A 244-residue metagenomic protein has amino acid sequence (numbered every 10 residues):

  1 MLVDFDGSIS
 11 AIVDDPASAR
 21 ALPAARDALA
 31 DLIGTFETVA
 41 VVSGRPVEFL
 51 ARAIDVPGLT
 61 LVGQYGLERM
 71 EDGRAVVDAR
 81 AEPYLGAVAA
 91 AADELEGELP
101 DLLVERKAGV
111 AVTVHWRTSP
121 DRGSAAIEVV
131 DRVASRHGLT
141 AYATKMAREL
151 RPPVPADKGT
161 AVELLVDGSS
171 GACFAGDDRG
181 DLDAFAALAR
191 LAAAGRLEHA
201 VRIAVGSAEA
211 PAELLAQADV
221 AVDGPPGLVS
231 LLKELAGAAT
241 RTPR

Functional and structural regions predicted by a protein language model:
M1-D15, V41: Asp-based phosphoryl-transfer active-site loop
S8, V47, G180: Conserved Rossmann-like nucleotide-cofactor binding loop
P16-R20, V39-A40, E149-V154: Short, flexible loop segments at the rims of nucleotide/cofactor-binding pockets, characterized by
R20-K107: Active-site phosphate-binding/coordination module
L22, G159-R244: Mg2+-dependent phosphoryl-transfer enzymes with acidic/Ser/Thr/Gly-rich catalytic loops
T38-A40, T60, T140, G171 (+1 more regions): Proline-centered loop/turn at the N-terminus of a beta-strand
I54-P57, H137, E198, A216-A218: Short, structured coil segments at secondary-structure junctions
D101-E198: Conserved acidic, metal-coordinating active-site core of Asp-based, Mg2+-dependent phosphoryl-transfer enzymes
